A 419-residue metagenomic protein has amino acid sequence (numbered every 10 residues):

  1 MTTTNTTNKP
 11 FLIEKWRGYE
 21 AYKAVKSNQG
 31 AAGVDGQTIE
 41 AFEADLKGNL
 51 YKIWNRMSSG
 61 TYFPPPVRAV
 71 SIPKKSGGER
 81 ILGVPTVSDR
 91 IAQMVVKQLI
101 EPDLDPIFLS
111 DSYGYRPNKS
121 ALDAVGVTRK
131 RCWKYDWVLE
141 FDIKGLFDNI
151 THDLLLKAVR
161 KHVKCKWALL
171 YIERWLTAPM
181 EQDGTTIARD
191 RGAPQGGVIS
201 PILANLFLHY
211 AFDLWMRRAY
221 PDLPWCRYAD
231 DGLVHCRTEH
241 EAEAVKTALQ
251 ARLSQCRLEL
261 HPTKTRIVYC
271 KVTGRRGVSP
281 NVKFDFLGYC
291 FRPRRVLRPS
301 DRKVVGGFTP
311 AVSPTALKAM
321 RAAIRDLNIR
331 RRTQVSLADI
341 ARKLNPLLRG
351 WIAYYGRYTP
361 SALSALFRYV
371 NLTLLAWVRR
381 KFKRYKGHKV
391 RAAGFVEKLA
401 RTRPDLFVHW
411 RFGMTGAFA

Functional and structural regions predicted by a protein language model:
M1-A419: Non-catalytic terminal/accessory segments
